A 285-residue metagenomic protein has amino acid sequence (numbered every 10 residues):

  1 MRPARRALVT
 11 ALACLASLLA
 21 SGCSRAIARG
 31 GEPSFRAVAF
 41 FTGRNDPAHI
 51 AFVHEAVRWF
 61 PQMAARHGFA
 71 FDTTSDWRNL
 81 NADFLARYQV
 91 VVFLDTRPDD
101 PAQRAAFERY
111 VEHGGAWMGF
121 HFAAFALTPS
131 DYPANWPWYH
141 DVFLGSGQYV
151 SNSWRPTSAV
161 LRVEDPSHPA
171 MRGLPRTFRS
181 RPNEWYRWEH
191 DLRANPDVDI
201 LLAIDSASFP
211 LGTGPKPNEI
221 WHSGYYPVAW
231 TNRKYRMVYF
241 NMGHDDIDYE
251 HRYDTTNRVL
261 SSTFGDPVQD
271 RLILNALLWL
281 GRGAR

Functional and structural regions predicted by a protein language model:
P3-C14: N-terminal export leaders
S21-G22: C-terminal motif of bacterial Sec signal peptides marking the signal peptidase cleavage site
I27-L127: Helical hinge/lid and interdomain linker segments adjacent to catalytic or ligand-binding clefts that mediate domain
R29-R36, F40, A51, W59-Q62 (+3 more regions): Extracellular ligand-binding/catalytic regions of CAZymes and related secreted enzymes and adhesion modules
R44-N45, N79, P98, A124-A126 (+3 more regions): Short, solvent-exposed loop/turn segments at secondary-structure junctions
E55-W59, A102, A106, W138 (+2 more regions): Extracytoplasmic/secreted proteins, especially bacterial periplasmic and envelope-associated proteins
R97-R176: A glycine-rich, often tryptophan-bearing local segment used as a flexible ligand/cofactor-contacting loop or short
N152-Y239: Catalytic beta-strand/loop cores that center a nucleophilic Ser/Cys/Thr and support acyl-enzyme chemistry
